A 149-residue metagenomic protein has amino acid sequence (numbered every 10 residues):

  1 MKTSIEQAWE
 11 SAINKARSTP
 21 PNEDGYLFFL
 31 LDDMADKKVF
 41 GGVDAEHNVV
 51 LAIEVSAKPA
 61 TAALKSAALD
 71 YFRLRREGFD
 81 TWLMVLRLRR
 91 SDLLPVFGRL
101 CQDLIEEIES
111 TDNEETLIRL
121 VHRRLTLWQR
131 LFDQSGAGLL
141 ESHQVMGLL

Functional and structural regions predicted by a protein language model:
M1-A62: Short Lys/Arg-enriched alpha/beta "domain-start" segment
A52-T61, T81, I105-T116: Short, mixed-charge, low-aromatic patches
V55-K65, S91-V96: Short, surface-exposed beta-strand/loop "edge" segments at domain boundaries and coil↔beta transitions
A57, K65-R73, E77: Basic/polar, acidic-poor N-terminal "presequence/leader" segments that form or can form short amphipathic helices
D70, T81-L93: Residue(s) in the substrate-gating loop at a strand-loop-helix junction that position the organic substrate next
F72-D80, L127-F132: A short glycine/small-residue-enriched secondary-structure motif
R89-D112: Surface-exposed cap/loop segments at beta↔alpha junctions
S110-L148: A short mid-domain helix/strand-loop element embedded in enzyme catalytic domains that forms or borders the active-site
